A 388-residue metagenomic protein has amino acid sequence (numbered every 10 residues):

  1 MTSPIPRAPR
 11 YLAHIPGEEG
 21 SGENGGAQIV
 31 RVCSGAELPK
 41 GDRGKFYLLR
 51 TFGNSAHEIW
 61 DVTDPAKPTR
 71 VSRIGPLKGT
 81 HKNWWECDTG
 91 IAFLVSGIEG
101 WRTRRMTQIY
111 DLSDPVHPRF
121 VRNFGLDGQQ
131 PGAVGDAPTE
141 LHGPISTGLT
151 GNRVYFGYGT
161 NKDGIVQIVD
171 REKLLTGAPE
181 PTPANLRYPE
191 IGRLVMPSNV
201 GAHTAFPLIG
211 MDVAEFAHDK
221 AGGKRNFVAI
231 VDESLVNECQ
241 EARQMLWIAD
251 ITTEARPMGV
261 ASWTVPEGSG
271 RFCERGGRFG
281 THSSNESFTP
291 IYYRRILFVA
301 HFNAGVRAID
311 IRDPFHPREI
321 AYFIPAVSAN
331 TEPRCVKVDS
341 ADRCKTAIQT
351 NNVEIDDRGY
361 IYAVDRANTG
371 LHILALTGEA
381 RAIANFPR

Functional and structural regions predicted by a protein language model:
M1-R388: Feature marking well-ordered beta-strand scaffolds used for ligand recognition
